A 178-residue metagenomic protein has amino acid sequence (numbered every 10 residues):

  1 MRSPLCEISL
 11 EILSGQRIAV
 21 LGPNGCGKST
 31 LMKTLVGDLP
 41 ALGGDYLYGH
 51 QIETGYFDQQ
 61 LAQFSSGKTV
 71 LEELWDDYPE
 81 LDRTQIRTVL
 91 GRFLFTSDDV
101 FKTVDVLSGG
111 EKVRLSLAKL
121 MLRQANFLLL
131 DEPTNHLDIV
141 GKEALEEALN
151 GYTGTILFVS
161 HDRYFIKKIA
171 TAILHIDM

Functional and structural regions predicted by a protein language model:
M1-M178: ABC ATP-binding cassette signature C-motif
